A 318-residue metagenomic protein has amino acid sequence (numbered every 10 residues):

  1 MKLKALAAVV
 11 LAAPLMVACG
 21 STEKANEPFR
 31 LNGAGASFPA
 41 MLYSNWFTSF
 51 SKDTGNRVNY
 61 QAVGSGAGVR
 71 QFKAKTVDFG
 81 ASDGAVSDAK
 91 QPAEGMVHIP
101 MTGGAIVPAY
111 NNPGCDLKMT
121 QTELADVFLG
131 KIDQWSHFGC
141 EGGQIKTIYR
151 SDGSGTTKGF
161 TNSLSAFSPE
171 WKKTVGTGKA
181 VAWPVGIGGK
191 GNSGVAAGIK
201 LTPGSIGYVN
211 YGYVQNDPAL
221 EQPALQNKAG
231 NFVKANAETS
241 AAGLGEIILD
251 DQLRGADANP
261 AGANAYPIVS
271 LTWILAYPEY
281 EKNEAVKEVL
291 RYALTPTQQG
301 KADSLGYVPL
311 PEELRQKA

Functional and structural regions predicted by a protein language model:
M1-R30: Short, low-complexity disordered leader/linker segments with a strong preference for bacterial N-terminal type II
C19-A318: Flexible loop/hinge segments at secondary-structure junctions
